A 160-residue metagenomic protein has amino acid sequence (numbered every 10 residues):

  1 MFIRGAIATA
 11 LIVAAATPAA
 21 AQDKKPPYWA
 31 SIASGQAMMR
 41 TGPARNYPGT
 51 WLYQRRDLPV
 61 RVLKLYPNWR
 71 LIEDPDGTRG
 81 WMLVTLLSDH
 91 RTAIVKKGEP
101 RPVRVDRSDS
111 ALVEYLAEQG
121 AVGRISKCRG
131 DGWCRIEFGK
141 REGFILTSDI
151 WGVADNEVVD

Functional and structural regions predicted by a protein language model:
M1-I7: Bacterial N-terminal signal peptides that target proteins for export
A10-I12: Classic N-terminal secretory signal peptides
A15-P18: N-terminal signal peptide c-region/cleavage motif recognized by signal peptidases
A21-T41, L52-R56, L63-T78, M82-R107 (+3 more regions): SH3-family beta-barrel domains
R45: Extracytoplasmic "Venus flytrap"
P48-G49: Beta-strand-rich domains and repeat architectures in extracellular enzymes and scaffolds, especially beta-propellers
